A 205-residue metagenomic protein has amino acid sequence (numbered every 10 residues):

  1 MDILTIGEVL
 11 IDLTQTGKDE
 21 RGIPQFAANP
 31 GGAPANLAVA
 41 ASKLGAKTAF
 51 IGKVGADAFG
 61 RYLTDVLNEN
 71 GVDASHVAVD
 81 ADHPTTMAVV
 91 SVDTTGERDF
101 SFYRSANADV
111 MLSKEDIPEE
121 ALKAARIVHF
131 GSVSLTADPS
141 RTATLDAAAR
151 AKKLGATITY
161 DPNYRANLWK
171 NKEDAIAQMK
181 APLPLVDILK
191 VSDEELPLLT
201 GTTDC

Functional and structural regions predicted by a protein language model:
M1-D73: Glycine-rich phosphate/adenosyl-contacting loop at the front of the ribokinase-like
M1-L4, N68, T94-C205: Ribokinase/PfkB-type carbohydrate-kinase core domain
K18-E20, A81-D82, V92-T94, E120-K123: Solvent-exposed alpha-helices and their adjacent loops that cap or buttress functional pockets in soluble metabolic
G31, H83-T86: Short, basic and Ser/Thr-rich N-terminal targeting/leader segments
V39, M87-S91: Short beta-strand scaffold segments in enzyme catalytic cores
V54-G55, S75-H83: Beta-strand->loop->alpha-helix junctions that form or flank phosphate-binding loops in nucleotide-handling enzymes
